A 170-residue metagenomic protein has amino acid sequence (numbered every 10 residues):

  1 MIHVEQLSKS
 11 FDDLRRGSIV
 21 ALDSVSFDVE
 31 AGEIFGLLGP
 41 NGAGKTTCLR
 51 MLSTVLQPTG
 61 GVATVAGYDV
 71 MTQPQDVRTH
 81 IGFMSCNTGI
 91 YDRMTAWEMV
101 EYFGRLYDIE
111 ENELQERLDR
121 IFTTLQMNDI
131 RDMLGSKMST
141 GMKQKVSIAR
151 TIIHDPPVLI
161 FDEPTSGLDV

Functional and structural regions predicted by a protein language model:
M1-V4, S10-S24, A31, P74: A short, flexible loop at the N-terminus of ABC-type nucleotide-binding domains that lies
P40-G44: Walker A (P-loop) phosphate-binding loop of ABC-type ATPase nucleotide-binding domains
E101, R105, N112-I130: Conserved ABC ATPase "signature" region
L134-M138: Conserved ABC ATPase signature
I148: Hydrophobic anchor residue at the start of the ABC signature
D155: Conserved catalytic motifs of ABC-family nucleotide-binding domains
L159-D162: Catalytic Walker B motif of ABC-type/P-loop ATPase nucleotide-binding domains
